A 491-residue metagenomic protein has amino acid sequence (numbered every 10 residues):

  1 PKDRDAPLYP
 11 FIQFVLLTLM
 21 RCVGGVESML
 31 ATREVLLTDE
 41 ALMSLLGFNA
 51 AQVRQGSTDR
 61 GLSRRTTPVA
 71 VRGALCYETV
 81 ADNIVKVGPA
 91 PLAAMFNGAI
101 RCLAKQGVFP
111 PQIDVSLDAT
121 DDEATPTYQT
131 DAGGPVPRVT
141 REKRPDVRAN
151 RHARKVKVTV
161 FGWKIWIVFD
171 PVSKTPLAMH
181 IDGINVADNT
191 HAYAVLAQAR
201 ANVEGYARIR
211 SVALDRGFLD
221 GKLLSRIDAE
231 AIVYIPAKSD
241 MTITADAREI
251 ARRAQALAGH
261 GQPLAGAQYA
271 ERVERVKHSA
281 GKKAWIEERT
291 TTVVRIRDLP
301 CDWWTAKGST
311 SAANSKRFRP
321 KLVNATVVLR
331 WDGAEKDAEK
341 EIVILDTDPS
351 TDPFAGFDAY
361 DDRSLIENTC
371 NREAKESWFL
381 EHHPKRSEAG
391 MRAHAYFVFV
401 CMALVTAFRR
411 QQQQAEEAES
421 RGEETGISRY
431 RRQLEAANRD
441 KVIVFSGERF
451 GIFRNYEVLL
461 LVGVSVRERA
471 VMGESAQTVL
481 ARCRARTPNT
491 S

Functional and structural regions predicted by a protein language model:
P1-L19, A70: Basic, short loop/linker segments at the boundary and entry of helix-turn-helix/winged-helix-like folds
L17, T32-R33, C76-V80, P111-T125 (+8 more regions): Short, conserved catalytic/metal-binding motifs centered on acidic residues
M29-P68: DNA-recognition alpha helix
V71, Y77-V168, R482-N489: Active-site-proximal, Lys/Arg-enriched surface segment that forms a nucleic-acid-binding/basic interface patch
R144-G205: Electropositive, glycine- and tryptophan-enriched low-complexity nucleic-acid-binding patches
G183-D246: Domain-level cores of phosphate- or acyl-group-handling catalytic modules
E230-L365: An anionic, glycine-rich sequence signature occurring as long contiguous blocks
Q255-S309, K375-S491: A short, flexible helix-boundary coil/loop motif
